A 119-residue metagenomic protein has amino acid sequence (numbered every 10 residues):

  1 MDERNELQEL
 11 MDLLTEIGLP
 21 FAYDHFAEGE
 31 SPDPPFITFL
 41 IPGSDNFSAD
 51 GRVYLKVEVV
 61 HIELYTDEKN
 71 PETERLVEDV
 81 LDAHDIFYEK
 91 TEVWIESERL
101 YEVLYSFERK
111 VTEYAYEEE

Functional and structural regions predicted by a protein language model:
M1-V59, Y65-E119: Long, contiguous binding/interaction regions
